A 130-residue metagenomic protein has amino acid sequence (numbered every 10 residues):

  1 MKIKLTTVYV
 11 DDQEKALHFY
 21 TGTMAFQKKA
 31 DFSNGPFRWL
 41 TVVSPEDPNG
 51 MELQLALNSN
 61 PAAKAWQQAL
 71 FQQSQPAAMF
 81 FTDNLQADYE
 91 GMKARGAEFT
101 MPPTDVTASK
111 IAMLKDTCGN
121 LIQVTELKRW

Functional and structural regions predicted by a protein language model:
M1-L5, Q27-F81, Y89-K115, E126-W130: Vicinal oxygen chelate
V10-Q13: Conserved beta-strand-loop-alpha-helix junction that forms the acyl-donor binding cleft
A16-T21, M92, G119: Conserved active-site tyrosine of GNAT-family acetyltransferases
N84: Conserved catalytic-loop position in the HRD/HxD motif
